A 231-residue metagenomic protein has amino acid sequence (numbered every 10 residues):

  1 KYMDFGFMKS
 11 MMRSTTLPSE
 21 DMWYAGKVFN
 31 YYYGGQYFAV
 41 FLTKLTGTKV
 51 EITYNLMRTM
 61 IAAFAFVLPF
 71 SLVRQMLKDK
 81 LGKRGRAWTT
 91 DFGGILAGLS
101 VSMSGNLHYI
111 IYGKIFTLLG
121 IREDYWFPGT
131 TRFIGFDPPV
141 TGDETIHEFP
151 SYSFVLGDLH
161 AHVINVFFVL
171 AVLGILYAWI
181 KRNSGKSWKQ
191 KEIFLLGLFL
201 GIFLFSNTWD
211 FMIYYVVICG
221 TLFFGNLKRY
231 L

Functional and structural regions predicted by a protein language model:
K1-A171, L176: Active-site lumenal/periplasmic loops and adjacent helix-entry segments of GT-C-fold, multi-pass membrane
E20, D210-Y215: Extended hydrophobic-aromatic, low-complexity segments
K49, S206-D210: Transmembrane helix interruption/hinge and helix-loop junction motifs
L56, I95-L99, Q190-L198, M212: Hydrophobic alpha-helical transmembrane segments
S153-L156, F194-N207: Membrane-interface alpha helices of multi-pass inner-membrane proteins
R182-G201, L231: Short hydrophobic alpha-helices at membrane interfaces in multi-pass membrane enzymes
Y215-F224: Hydrophobic transmembrane alpha-helices of multi-pass, membrane-embedded glycosylation machinery
G225-Y230: Juxtamembrane membrane-interface segments at transmembrane alpha-helix termini
